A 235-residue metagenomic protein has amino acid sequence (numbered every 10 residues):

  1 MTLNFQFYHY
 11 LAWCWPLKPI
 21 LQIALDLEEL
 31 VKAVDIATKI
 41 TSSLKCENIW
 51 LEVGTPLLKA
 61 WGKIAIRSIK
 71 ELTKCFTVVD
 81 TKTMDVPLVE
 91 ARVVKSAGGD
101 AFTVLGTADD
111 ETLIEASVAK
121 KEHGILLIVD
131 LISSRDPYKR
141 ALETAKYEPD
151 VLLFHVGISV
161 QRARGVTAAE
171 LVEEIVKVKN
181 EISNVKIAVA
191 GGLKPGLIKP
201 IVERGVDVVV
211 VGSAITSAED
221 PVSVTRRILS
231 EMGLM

Functional and structural regions predicted by a protein language model:
F5-L88, T144-K146, S217: Conserved N-terminal beta1-alpha1 strand-loop-helix module at the mouth
P19-L25, L51-V53, T77-T81, F102-V104 (+4 more regions): Hydrophobic faces of well-ordered beta-strands that scaffold small-molecule active sites in alpha/beta enzyme cores
L27-K32, T55-A60, M84-V86, D109-E111 (+4 more regions): Short, small-residue-enriched loops and turns at beta-alpha junctions that line or gate enzyme active sites
K39, S68, V93, E143 (+2 more regions): Well-formed, non-transmembrane alpha-helical positions, independent of function
E47, T73, H123, I182-V185: Helix C-cap/helix->beta junction micro-motif
V89, V93, A97-I175, E181: Conserved anion-binding
A116, V202, I215-M235: C-terminal helical cap(s) of enzyme catalytic domains, especially alpha/beta-barrels
A169-E181, V185-K199: A C-terminal functional module that forms or caps the active site or interfaces directly with catalytic machinery
